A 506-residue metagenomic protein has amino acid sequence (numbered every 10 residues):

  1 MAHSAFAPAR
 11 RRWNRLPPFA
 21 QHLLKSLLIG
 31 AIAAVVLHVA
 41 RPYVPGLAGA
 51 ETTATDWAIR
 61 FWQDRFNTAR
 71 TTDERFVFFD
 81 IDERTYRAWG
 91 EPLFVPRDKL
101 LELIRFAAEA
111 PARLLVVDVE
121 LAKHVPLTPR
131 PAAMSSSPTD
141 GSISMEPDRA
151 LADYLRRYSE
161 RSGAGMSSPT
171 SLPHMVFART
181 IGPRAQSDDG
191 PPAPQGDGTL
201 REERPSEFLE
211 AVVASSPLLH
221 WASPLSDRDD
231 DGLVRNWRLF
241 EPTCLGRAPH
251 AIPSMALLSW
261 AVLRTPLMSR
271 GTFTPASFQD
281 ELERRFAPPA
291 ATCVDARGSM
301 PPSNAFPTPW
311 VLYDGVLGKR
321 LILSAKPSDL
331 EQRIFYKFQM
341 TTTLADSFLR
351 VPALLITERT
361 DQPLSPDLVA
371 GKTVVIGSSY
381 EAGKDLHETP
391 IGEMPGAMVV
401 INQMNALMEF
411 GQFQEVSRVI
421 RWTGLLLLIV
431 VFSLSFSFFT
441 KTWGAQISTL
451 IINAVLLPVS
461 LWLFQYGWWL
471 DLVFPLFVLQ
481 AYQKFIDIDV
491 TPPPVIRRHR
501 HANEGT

Functional and structural regions predicted by a protein language model:
M1-P18, R497-T506: N-terminal Lys/Arg-rich, disordered targeting/topogenic segments
A9-P301, V369-G444: Non-transmembrane functional regions of envelope-associated proteins
Q63, E358-Q362: Glycine-rich, charged/polar anion/phosphate-binding loops that engage phosphate groups from diverse ligands
D295-F306, W310-S328, Q362-L364, V369-K372 (+1 more regions): Solvent-exposed, non-transmembrane regions of membrane-associated proteins
P309-E358: Long, low-complexity, polar/charged, intrinsically disordered or flexibly structured peripheral segments
L364, L407-M408, F464: Hydrophobic residues in alpha-helical segments
F413-I488: Transmembrane alpha-helical segments that form the functional core of multipass membrane systems
Y482-T506: A juxtamembrane structural motif centered on a specific transmembrane helix
